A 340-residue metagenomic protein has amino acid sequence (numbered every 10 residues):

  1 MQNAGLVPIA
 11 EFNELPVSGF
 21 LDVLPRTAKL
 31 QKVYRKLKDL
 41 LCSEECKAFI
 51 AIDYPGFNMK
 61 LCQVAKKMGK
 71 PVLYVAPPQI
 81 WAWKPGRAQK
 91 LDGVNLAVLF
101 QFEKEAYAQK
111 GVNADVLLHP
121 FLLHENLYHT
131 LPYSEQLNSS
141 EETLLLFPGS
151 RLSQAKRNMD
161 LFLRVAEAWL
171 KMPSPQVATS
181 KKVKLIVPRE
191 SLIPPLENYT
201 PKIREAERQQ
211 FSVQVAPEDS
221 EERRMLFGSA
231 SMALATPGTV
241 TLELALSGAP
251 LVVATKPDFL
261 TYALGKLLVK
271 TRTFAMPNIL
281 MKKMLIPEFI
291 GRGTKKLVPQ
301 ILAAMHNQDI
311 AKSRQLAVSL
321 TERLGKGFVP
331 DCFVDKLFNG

Functional and structural regions predicted by a protein language model:
M1-Q136, L146-A155, M159, A168 (+4 more regions): Active-site and donor-binding regions of nucleotide-sugar-utilizing enzymes
L15-P16, P257-M281: Mobile, glycine-enriched helix-loop/loop "lid" segments at the mouths of ligand-binding/catalytic clefts that gate
V75, L99, L117, I186 (+3 more regions): Generic beta-sheet signal
V183-P194: Glycosyltransferase donor-sugar binding loop
L196-D219: Nucleotide-activated donor-binding/catalytic signature segment of Leloir-type glycosyltransferases, i.e., the conserved
S220-L268: A donor-sugar binding/catalytic signature common to diverse glycosyltransferases and related nucleotide-sugar
R272-P330: Leloir-type glycosyltransferase catalytic cores
K326-G340: C-terminal alpha-helical cap of glycosyltransferases
